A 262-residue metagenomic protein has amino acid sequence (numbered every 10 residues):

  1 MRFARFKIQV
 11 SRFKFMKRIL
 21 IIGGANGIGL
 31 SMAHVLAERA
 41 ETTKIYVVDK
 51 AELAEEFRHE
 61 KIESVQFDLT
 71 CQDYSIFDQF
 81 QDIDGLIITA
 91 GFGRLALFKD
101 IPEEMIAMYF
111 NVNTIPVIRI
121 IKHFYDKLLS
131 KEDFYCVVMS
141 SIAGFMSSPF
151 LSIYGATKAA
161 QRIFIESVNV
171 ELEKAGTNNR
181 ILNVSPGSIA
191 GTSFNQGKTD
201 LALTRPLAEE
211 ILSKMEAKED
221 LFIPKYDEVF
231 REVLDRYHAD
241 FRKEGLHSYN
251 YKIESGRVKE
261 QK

Functional and structural regions predicted by a protein language model:
A25, A33: N-terminal Rossmann NAD(P)H-binding glycine-rich loop of SDR-like oxidoreductase domains
T89-L95: Conserved NAD(P)H cofactor-binding loop of Rossmann-fold oxidoreductase domains
L97-F98, M105-M108: Substrate-binding pocket helix/loop in short-chain dehydrogenase/reductase
I121, T157: Active-site helix of classical SDR
S141: Residue(s) in the substrate-gating loop at a strand-loop-helix junction that position the organic substrate next
S147-G155, S167: Active-site loop-to-helix junction immediately N-terminal to the catalytic Tyr of the SDR YXXXK motif in Rossmann-fold
N179, N183, Q196-R236: C-terminal helical subdomain
